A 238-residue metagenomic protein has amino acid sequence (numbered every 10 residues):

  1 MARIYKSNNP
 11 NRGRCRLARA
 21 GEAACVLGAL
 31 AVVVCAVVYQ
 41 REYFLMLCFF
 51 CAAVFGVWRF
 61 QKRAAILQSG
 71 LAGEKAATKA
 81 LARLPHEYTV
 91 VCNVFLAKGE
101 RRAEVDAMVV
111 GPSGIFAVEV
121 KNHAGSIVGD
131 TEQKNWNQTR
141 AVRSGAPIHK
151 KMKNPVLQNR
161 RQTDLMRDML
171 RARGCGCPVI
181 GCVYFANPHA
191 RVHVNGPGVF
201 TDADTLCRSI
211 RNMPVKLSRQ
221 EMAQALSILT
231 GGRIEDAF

Functional and structural regions predicted by a protein language model:
M1-A103, V110-I115, K121-G129, N135-F238: Surface-exposed interaction regions that form or flank ligand-binding interfaces
